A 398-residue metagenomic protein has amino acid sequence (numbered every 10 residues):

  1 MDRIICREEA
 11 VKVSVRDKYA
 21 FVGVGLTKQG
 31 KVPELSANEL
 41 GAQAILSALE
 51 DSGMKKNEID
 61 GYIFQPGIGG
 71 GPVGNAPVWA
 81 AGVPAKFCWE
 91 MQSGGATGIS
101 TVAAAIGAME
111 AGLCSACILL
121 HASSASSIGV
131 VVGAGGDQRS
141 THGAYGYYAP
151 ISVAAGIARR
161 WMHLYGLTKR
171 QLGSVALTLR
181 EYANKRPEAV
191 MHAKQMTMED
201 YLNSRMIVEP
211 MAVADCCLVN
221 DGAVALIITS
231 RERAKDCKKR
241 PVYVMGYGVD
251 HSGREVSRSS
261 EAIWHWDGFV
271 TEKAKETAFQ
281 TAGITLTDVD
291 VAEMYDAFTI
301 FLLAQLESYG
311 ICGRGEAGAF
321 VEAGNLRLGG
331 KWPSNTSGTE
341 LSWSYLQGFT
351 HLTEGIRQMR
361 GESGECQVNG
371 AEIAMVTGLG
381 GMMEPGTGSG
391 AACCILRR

Functional and structural regions predicted by a protein language model:
D2-A96, A104, W161-T168, V190-M191 (+5 more regions): Conserved active-site "lid/cap" helical segment
D2-L35, G173-S174, I207-K273, E322-S337 (+5 more regions): Condensing-enzyme catalytic core mediating Claisen C-C bond formation in acyl metabolism
S14-V15, P66-H142, G146-V153, H192-L218 (+3 more regions): Conserved catalytic cysteine-centered active-site region of acyl-thioester-dependent Claisen-condensing enzymes
F21, K56-Q65, W89-Q92, C117-A122 (+6 more regions): Beta-strand segments within the central parallel beta-sheet cores of soluble alpha/beta enzyme folds
P33-E34, I128-A134, N184-E188, E255-S257 (+2 more regions): Short acidic, glycine/serine/threonine-rich loops at helix termini
G69-W79, V256-S260, D296-A319, M383-A392: Short glycine/threonine-rich loop-to-helix capping motif typified by GTGT followed within a few residues by an Asp-Pro
S93-S123, I151-K185, L226-E232, W343-S363: Active-site-proximal alpha-helical scaffold in enzymes
W264-T299, S308, E340-S344: Extended C-terminal subregions enriched in glycine
